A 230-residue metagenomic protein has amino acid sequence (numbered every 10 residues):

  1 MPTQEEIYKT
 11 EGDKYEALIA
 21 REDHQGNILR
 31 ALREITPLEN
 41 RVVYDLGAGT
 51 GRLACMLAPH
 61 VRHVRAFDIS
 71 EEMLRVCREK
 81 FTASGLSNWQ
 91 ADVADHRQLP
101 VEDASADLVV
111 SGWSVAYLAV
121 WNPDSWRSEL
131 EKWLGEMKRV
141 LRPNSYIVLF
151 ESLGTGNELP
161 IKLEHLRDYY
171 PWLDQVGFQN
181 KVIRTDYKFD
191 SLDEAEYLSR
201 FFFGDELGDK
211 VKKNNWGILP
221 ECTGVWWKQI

Functional and structural regions predicted by a protein language model:
M1-E39: Conserved class I S-adenosyl-L-methionine
R41-V42, R142: Residues that mark the start of a beta-strand
Y44-L46, T50-Q98: Class I SAM-dependent methyltransferase SAM/SAH-binding core
T50, K181-I230: Conserved Class I S-adenosyl-L-methionine
R97-V109: A short acidic, Gly/Pro-enriched loop at the edge of an enzyme's catalytic core that lines a small-molecule cofactor
L108-S128: A short SAM/SAH-binding and catalytic strip from SAM-dependent methyltransferases
R127-P143: A short glycine-rich, Lys/Arg-flanked "PGG" loop and its adjoining helix->strand segment in the class I
Y146-P171: Conserved class I S-adenosyl-L-methionine
